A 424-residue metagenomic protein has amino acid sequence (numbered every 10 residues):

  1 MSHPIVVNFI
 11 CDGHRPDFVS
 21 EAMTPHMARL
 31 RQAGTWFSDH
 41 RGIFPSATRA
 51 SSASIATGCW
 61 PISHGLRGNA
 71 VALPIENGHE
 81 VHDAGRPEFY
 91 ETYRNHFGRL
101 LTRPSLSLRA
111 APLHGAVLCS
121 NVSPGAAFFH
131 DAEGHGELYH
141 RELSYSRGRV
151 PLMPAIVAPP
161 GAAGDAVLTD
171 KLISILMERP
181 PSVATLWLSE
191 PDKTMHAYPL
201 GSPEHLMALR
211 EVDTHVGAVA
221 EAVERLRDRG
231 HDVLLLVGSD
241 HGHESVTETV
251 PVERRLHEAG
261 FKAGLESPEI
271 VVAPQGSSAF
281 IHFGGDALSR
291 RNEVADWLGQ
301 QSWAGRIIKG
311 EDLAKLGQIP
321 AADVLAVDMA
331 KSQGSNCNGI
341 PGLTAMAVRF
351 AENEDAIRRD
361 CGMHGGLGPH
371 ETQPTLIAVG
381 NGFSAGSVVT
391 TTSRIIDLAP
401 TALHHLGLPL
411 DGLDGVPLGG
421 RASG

Functional and structural regions predicted by a protein language model:
H3-P16, R29-L30, I55, A110 (+8 more regions): Beta-strand elements within well-structured catalytic alpha/beta cores of enzymes that handle phosphate/sulfate esters
P16, R29, S278-I308, T391-V416: Non-catalytic, well-ordered alpha-helical segments in soluble enzyme domains
S20-G65: Short, structured active-site-proximal loop/turn typified by the sulfatase FGly-forming signature C/S-X-P-X-R
S46-A47, N69-E76, D83-N95, P203 (+1 more regions): Secreted, luminal/periplasmic, and some membrane-associated catalytic domains that remodel anionic oxygen-ester
C59-W60, H64-P203, R290, G299 (+1 more regions): His/Asp/Glu-rich, glycine-adjacent segments that coordinate divalent cations and/or stabilize oxyanion chemistry on
I62-S63, D286-R291, G382-G386: Short helix-loop capping/hinge motifs at secondary-structure junctions, enriched in acidic/polar residues
Y93-F97, F280-H282, F383-T392: Active-site rim elements
P341-A399, L403-L406: Low-complexity, glycine/alanine/valine/leucine- and proline-rich hydrophobic stretches
